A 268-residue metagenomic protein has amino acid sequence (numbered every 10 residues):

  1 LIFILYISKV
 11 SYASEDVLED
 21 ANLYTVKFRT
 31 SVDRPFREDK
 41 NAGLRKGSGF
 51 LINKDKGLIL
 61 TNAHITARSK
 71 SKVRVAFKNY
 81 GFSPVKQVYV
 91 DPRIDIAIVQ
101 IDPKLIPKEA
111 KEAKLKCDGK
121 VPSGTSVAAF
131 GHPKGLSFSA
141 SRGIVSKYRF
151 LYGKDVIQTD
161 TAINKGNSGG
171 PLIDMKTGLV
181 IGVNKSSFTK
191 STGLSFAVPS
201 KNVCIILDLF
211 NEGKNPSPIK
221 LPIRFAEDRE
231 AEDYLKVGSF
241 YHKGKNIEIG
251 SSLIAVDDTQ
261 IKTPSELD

Functional and structural regions predicted by a protein language model:
L1-Y6: Bacterial N-terminal signal peptides
V10-S11, G135: Cleavable N-terminal signal peptides
Y12-D20, F28, V85, P103-K108 (+2 more regions): C-terminal cap/linker of serine protease catalytic domains
S14-D16, P35-K56, G81-P84, G169 (+2 more regions): A conserved glycine-rich beta-strand in the N-terminal activation segment of trypsin-fold
Y24-R29, L58-N62, K120-P133, T159 (+1 more regions): Active-site-proximal beta-strands of protease catalytic cores
D33-R34, K54-G131, G135-S139, G153-V156 (+2 more regions): Conserved active-site neighborhood of the chymotrypsin/trypsin-like protease fold
R45-F50, E112-D118, K134, V156-I173 (+1 more regions): Gly/Ser-rich catalytic serine loop of serine hydrolases
A162-G166, G170-P171, L221-P264: PDZ/PDZ-like domain segments forming the peptide/carboxylate-binding groove, activating on the N-terminal beta-strands
